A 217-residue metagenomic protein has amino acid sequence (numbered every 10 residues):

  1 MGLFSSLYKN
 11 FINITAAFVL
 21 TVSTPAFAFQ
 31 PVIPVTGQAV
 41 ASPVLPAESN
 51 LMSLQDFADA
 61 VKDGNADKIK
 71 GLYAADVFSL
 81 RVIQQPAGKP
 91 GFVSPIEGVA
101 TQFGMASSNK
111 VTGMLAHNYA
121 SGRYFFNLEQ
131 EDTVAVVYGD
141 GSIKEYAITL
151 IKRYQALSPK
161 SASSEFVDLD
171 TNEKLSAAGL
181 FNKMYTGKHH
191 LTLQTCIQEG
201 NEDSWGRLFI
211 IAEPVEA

Functional and structural regions predicted by a protein language model:
G2-A28: Sec-dependent N-terminal signal peptides of Gram-positive bacterial secreted proteins and lipoproteins
F29-A217: Solvent-exposed, non-transmembrane regions of membrane-associated and secreted proteins
